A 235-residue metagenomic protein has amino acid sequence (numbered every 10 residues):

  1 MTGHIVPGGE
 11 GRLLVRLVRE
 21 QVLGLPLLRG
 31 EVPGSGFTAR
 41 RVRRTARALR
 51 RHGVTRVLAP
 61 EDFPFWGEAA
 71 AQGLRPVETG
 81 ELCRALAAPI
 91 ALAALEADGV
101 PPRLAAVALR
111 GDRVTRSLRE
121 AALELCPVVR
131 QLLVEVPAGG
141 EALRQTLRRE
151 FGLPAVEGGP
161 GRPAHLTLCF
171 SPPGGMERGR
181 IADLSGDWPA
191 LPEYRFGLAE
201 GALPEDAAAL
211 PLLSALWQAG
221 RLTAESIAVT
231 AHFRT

Functional and structural regions predicted by a protein language model:
M1-G8, T55-A59, L104-R113, L132-V136 (+2 more regions): Short hydrophobic beta-strand segments
I5-W66: Metallocofactor- and cofactor-centric catalytic cores in central/energy metabolism, strongly enriched
E10-R12, L17-L23, E31, G179-T235: Adenosine-phosphate binding glycine-rich loop
E20-L25, A48-R56, E68-E78, E124-V136 (+2 more regions): Structural alpha-beta junctions
P33-F37, F63-W66, D112-S117, G139-G140 (+2 more regions): Short acidic, S/G/P-rich loop/turn micro-motifs used as interaction or catalytic elements
R75-L92: A glycine-rich, Thr/Ser-enriched phosphate-binding loop motif common to dinucleotide/cofactor-binding enzymes
A97-R162: Glycine-rich phosphate/diphosphate-binding loop of Rossmann-like nucleotide-binding domains
F151-G201: Rossmann-like adenosine-cofactor binding region
